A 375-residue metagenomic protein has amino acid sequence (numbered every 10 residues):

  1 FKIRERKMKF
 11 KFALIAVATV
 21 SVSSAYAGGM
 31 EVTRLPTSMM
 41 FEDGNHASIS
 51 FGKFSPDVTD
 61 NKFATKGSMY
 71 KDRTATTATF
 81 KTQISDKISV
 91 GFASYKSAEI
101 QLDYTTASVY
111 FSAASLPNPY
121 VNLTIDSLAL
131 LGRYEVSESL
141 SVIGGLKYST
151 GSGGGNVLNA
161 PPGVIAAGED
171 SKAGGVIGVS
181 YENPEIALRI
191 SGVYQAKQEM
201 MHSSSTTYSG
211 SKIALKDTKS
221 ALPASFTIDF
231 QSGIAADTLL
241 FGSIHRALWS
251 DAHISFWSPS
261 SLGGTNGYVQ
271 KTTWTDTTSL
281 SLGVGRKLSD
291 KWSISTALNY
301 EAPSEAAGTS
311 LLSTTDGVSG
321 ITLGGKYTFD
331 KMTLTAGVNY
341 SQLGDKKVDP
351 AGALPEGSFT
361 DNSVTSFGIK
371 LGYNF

Functional and structural regions predicted by a protein language model:
F1-K7: Short, Lys/Arg-enriched N-terminal segments with co-localized hydrophobic residues within the first ~10-30 amino acids
I3, F12-A16, N118: Generic detector of low-complexity/intrinsically disordered segments and short hydrophobic N-terminal stretches
K9-S50, E185-A187, K197-M200, K326-D330: Outer-membrane beta-barrel biogenesis signature
L14-S21, A78, L130, V142: Detector for intrinsically disordered, low-structure N-terminal pre-sequences
G28-M30, V58-G67, A75, Q83-F375: Outer-membrane beta-barrel porins/channels
M40-E42, T77-T82: A contiguous strand-loop segment
G52-D57: Short polar catalytic/cofactor-binding loops
